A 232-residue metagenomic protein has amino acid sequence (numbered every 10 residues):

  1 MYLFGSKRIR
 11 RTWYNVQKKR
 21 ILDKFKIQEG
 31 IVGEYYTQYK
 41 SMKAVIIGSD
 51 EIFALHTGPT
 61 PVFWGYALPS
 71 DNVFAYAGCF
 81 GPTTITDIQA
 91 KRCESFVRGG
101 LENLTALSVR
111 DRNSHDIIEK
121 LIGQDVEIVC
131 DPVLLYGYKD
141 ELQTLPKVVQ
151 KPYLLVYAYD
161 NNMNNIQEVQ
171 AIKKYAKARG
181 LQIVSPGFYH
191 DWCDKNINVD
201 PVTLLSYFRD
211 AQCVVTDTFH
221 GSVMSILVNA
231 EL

Functional and structural regions predicted by a protein language model:
M1-G99, L145-V149: Aromatic- and Gly/Pro-rich donor/ligand-binding loops that form nucleotide- or phosphate-bearing donor binding pockets
M42, L104, A211: An anion/phosphate-binding loop that grips the pyrophosphate of nucleotide cofactors and donors
A75-P82, H115-I118, A158-P201: Catalytic donor nucleotide-activated moiety binding site of glycosyltransferases and closely related
R98-E102, F208: A conserved, positively charged/aromatic
L104-D111, V215: A short beta-strand/loop micro-motif in the catalytic core of glycosyltransferases that engages the nucleotide-sugar
V126-L134, Y138, F188-V223: Donor nucleotide-activated moiety binding/catalytic core segment of transferases that use nucleotide-activated donors
K147-D160: Conserved donor-binding/catalytic core segment of Leloir-type glycosyltransferases
N229-L232: Structural loop-to-beta junction motif characteristic of Rossmann-like glycosyltransferase folds
